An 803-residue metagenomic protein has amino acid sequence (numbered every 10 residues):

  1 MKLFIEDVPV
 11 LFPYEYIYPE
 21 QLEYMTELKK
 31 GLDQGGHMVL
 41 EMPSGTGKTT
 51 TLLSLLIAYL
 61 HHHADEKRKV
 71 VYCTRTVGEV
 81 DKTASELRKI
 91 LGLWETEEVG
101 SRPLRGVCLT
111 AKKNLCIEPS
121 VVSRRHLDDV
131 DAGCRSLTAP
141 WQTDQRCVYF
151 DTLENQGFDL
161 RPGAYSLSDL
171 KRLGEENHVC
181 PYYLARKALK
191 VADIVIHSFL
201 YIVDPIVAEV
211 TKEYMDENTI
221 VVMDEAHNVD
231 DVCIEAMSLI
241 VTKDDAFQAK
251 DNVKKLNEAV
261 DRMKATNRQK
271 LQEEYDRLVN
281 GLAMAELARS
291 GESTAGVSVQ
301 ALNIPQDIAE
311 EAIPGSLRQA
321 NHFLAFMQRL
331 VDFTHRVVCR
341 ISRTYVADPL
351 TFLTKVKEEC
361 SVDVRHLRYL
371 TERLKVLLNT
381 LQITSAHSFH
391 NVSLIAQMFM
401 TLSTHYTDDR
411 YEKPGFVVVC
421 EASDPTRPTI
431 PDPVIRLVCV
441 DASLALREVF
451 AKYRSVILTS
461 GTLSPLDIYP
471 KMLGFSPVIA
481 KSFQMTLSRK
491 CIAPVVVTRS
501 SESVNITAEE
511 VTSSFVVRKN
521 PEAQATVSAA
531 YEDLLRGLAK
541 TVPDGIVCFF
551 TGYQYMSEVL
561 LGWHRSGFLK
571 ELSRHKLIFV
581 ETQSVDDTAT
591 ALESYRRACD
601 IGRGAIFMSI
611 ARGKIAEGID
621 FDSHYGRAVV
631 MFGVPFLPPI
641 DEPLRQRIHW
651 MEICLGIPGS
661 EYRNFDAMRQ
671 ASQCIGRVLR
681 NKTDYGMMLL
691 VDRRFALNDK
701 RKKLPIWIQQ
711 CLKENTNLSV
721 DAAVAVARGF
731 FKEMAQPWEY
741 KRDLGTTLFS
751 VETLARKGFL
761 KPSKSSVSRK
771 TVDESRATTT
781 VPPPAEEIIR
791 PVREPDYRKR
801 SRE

Functional and structural regions predicted by a protein language model:
M1-E41, S54: Conserved pre-motif I regulatory segment
M1-L11, E15-Y16, H61-V195, L200-V203 (+6 more regions): A substrate-engagement module of RecA-like helicase motors
K29-K30, T49-D65, L87-I90: Walker A/P-loop NTP-binding motif
S168-A192, V203-E213, K357-E509, V527-A529 (+1 more regions): A contiguous, basic/glycine-rich beta-loop/short-helix subdomain that forms a polymer-engagement track
M215-F247: SF2 helicase catalytic motif II
E448, N505-T551: Conserved interdomain hinge at the start of the Helicase C-terminal
S500-T526, F579-L697: Conserved RecA-like P-loop NTPase helicase motor core
Y553-T582: Conserved helicase motor "Helicase C" RecA-like lobe of SF1/SF2 P-loop NTPases
